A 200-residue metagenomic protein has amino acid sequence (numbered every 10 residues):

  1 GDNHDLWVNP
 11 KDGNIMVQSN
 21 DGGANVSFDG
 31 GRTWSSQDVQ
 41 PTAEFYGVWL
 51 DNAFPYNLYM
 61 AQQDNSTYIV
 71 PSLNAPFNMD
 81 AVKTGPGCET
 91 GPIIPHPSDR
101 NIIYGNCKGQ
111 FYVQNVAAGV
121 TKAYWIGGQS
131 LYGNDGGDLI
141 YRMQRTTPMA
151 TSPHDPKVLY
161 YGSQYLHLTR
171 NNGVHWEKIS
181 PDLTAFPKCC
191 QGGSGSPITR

Functional and structural regions predicted by a protein language model:
G1-R200: Beta-propeller blade termini and top-face loops
